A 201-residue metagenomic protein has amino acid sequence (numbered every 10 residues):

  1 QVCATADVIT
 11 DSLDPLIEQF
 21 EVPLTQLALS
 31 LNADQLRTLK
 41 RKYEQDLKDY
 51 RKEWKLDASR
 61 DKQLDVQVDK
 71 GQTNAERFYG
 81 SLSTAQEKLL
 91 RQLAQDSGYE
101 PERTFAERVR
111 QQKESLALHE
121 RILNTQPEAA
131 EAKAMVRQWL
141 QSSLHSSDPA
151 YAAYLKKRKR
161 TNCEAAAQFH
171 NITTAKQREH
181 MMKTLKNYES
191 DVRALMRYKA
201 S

Functional and structural regions predicted by a protein language model:
Q1-T38, K42, L185-Y188, M196-R197: N-terminal Sec/ER secretory leader and immediately downstream segment of secreted/extracellular precursors
A4, Q19, K70, R110 (+1 more regions): Alpha-helix N-cap/N′ positions at the starts of helices
D11-V22, L29-Q35, Y79-K88, A153-A166 (+1 more regions): Short, low-complexity cationic-aromatic patches
V22-D148: Extended amphipathic alpha-helical interaction segments
F105-S201: A cross-kingdom marker for long, charged
